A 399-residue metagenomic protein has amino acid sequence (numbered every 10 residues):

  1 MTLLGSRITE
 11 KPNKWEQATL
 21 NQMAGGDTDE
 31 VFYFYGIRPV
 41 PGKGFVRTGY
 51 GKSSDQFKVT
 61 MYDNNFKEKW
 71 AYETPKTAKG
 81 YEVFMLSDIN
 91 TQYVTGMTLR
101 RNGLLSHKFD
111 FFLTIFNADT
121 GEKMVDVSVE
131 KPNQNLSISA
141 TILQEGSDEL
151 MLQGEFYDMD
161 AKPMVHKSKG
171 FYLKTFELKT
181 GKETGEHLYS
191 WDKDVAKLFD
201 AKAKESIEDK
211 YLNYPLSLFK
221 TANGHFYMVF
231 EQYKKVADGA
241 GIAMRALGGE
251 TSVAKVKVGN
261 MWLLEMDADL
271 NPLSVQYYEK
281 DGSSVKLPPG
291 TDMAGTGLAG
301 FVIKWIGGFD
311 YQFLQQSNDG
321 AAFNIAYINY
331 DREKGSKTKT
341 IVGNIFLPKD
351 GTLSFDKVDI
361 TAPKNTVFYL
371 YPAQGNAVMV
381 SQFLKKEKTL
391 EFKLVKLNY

Functional and structural regions predicted by a protein language model:
M1-S6, Q56-K67, K108-E122, H166-K182 (+3 more regions): Beta-propeller blade signature
W15-I37, T77-I89, Q134-I142, N213-L216 (+3 more regions): Repeated scaffold domains used in trafficking and secretory/extracellular systems, primarily beta-propellers
P41-R47, N90-T95, S147-L152, N223-M228 (+2 more regions): Entry beta-strands of beta-propeller and related beta-repeat scaffolds
G42-G51, M97-K108, E155-G170, E231-K257 (+1 more regions): Short, conserved, GDST-rich strand-edge loop motifs in beta-rich repeat architectures
M85-M97, L104-E231: Long, internal scaffold/assembly segments composed of regular secondary structure
V127-A140, E183-Y211, L273-Q312, P348-A377: Conserved blade-ending motifs and adjacent loop-strand segments that build the rim/top face of beta-propeller domains
G154, F171, P215-K235, S252-E265 (+1 more regions): Loop/turn-rich, solvent-exposed surfaces of beta-rich toroidal or solenoidal domains
L370-Y399: Blade-level signature of beta-propeller repeat domains, shared across WD40, Kelch, NHL, RCC1 and BNR/Asp-box propellers
